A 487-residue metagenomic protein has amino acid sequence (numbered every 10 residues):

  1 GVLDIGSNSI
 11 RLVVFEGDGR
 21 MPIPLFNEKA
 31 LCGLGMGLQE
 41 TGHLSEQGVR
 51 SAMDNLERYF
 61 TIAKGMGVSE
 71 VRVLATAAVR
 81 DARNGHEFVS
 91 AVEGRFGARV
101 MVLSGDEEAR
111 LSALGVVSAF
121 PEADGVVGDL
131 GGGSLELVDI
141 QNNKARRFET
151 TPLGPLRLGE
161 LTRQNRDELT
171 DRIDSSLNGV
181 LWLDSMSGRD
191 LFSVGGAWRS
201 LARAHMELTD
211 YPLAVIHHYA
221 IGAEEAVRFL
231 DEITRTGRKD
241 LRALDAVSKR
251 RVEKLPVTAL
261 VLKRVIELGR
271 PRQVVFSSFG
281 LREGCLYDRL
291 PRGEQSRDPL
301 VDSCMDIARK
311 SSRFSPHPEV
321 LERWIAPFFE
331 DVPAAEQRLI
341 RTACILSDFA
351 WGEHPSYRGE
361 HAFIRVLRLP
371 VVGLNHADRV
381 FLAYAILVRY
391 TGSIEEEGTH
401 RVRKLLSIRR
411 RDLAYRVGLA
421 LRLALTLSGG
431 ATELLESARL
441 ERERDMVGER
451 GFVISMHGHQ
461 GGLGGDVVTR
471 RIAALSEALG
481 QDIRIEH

Functional and structural regions predicted by a protein language model:
G1-D4, G125-D129, L191: Short glycine-aspartate micro-motif
G1-I23: N-terminal basic/disordered segments at the start of proteins
S7, G132, G196: Short, glycine/acidic-enriched loop or turn micro-motifs at the edges of active sites
V14-G17, G33, G37-V68, T76-S90 (+7 more regions): Helical "lid/coupling" subdomains associated with nucleotide-phosphate turnover
M21-M36: N-terminal glycine-rich anion-binding loops that anchor highly charged ligand groups
V73: Dinucleotide-binding Rossmann-like beta1-alpha1 core, especially the glycine-rich loop that anchors the ADP
D124-V138: A generic, well-ordered mixed alpha/beta core segment in the N-terminal half of proteins
L479-H487: A short amphipathic beta-strand at an alpha->beta junction
